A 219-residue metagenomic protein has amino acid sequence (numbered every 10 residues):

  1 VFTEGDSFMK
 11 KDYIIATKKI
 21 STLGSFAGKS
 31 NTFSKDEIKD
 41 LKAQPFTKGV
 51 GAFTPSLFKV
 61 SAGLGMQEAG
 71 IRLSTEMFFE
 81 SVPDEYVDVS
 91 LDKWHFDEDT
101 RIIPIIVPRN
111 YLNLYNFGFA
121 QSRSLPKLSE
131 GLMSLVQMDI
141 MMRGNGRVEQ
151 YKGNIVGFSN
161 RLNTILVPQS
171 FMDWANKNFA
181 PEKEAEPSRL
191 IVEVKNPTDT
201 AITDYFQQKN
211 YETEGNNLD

Functional and structural regions predicted by a protein language model:
F2-E76: Membrane-proximal extracellular/periplasmic loop immediately following the first transmembrane helix
T17-K18, S81, R109, G215: Pocket-edge structural micro-motifs
F33, G49, F58-A62, V87-S90 (+2 more regions): Basic-flanked hydrophobic alpha-helices used for secretion and membrane insertion
G65-R72, E76, D84-D99: Alpha-helical transmembrane helix bundles of large polytopic membrane transport and channel proteins
E76-E80, I105-V107: Short hydrophobic beta-strand that contains or immediately precedes a catalytic carboxylate
E212-L218: Conserved short beta-strand edge segments in small beta-sheet-based binding/regulatory domains
